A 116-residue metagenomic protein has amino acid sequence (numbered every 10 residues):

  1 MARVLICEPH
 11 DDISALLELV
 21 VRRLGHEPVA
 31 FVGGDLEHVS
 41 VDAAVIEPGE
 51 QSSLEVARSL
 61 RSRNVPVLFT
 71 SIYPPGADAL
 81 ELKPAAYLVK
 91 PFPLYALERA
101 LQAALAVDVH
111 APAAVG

Functional and structural regions predicted by a protein language model:
C7-E8, F31, A44: Conserved sequence signature across two-component system core domains
P9, T70-P74, P91: Conserved active-site segment of CheY-like receiver
H10-A30: Two-component/phosphorelay signaling modules centered on CheY-like receiver
S14, H38-R63, I72-Y73: Conserved phosphotransfer microenvironments
A30-D35, S53: Helix N-cap/capping motif at the beta->alpha junctions
E55, I72-L88: Alpha4 helix (beta4-alpha4-beta5 surface) of REC/receiver domains from two-component response regulators
F92-Q102: C-terminal output helix
Q102-G116: The C-terminal output helix
